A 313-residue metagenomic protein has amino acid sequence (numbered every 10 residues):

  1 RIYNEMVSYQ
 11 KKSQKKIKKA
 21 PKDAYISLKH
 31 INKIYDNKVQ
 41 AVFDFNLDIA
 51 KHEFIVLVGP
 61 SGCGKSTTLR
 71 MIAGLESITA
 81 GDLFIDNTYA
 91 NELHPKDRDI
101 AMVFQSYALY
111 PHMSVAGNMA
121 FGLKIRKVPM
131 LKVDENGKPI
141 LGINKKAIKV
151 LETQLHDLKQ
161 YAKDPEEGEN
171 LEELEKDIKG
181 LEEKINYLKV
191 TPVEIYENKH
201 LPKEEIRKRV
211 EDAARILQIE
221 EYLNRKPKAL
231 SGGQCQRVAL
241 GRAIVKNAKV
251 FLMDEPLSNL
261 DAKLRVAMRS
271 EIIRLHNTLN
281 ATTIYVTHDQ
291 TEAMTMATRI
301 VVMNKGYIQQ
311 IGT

Functional and structural regions predicted by a protein language model:
V58-P60: The feature captures the beta-strand-to-loop junction immediately N-terminal to the Walker
A73: Helix-to-loop junction immediately C-terminal to a conserved catalytic motif
T79-Y89, I308: ABC nucleotide-binding domain "signature motif"
Y89, K127, V133-E169, E173-E221: Conserved ABC ATPase "signature" region
V115-F121, I125-R126, Y187, T191-T313: ABC ATPase nucleotide-binding domains
